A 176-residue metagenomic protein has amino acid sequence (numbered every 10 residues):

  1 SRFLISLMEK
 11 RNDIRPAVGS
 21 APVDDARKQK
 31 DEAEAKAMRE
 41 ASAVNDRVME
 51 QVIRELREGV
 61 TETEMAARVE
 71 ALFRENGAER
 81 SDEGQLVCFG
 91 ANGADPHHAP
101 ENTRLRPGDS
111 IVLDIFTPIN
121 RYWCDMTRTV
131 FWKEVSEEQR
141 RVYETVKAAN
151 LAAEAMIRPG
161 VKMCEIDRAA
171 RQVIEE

Functional and structural regions predicted by a protein language model:
S1-E176: Active-site neighborhoods and metal-handling regions in enzymes and metal-associated proteins
